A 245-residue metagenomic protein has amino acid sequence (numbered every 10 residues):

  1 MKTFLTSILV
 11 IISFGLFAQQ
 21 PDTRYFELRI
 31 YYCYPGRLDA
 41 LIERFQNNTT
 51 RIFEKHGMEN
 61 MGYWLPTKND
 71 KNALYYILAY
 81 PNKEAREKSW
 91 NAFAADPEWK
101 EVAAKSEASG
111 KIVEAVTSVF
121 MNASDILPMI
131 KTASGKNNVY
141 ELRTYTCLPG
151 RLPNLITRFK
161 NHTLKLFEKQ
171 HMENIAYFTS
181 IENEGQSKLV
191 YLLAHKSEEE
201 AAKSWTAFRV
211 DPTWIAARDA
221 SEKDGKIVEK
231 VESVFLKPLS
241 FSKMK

Functional and structural regions predicted by a protein language model:
M1-D22: Bacterial Sec-dependent N-terminal signal peptides
A18-A216, A220-K245: Short S/T/G/P-rich N-terminal loop/turn motif that feeds into the first structured element of a domain
